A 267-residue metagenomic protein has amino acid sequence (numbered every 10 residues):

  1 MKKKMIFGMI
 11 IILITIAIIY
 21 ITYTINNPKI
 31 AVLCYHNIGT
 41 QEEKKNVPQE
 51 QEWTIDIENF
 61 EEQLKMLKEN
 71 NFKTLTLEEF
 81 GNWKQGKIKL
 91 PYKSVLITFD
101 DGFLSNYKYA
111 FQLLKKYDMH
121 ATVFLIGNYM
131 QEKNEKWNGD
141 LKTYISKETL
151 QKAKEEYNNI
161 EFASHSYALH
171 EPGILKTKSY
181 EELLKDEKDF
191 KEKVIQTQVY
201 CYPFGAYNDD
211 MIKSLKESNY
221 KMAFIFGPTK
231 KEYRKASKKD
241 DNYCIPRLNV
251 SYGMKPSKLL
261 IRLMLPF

Functional and structural regions predicted by a protein language model:
K4-F7, Y20-I97, G173-F267: C-terminal active-site subregion of NodB/CE4 polysaccharide deacetylases
M9-A17: Core hydrophobic alpha-helical transmembrane segments of single-pass membrane proteins
I30, P48-K152, N159: Active-site beta->alpha N-cap acidic-glycine motif
C34-I38, L125-N128, S164-L169: Short loop/turn segments at strand-loop or loop-helix junctions that form parts of catalytic or ligand-binding pockets
G102, Y167, P203-A206: Catalytic metal-binding/acid-base residues of hydrolase active sites
N106-Y107, Q131-N134, H170-G173, N208-M211: Extracytoplasmic/secreted cell-surface and envelope-processing proteins
T122-F124, E161-A163, C201, K221-F224: Structural detector of well-ordered beta-strand residues that form the stable sheet scaffold of enzyme domains
K147-L150, K154-K185: Histidine/lysine/aspartate-rich catalytic loop segments that bind and position anionic ligands
